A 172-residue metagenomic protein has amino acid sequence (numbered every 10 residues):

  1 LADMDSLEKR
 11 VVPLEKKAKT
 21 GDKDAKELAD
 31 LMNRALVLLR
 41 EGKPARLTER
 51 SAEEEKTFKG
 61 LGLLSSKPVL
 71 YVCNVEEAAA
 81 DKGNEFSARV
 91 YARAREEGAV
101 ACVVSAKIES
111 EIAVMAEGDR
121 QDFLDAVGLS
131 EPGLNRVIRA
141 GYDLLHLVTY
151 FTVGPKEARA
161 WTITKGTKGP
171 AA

Functional and structural regions predicted by a protein language model:
L1: Conserved P-loop NTPase nucleotide-binding/switch module
M4-E8: Conserved phosphoryl-transfer catalytic core
P13-A172: C-terminal-of-GTPase-core extension/linker across diverse P-loop GTPases
